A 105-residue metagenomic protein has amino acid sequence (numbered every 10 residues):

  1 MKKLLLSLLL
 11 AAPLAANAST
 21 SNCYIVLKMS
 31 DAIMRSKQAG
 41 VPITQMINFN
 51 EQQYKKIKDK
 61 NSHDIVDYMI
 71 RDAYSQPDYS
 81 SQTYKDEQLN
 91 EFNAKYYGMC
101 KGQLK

Functional and structural regions predicted by a protein language model:
K3-A16: Sec-dependent N-terminal signal peptides
S19-R35: Short N-terminal segments immediately surrounding and downstream of signal-peptide cleavage
R35, A39-V41: Short acidic-aromatic low-complexity motifs
V41-K105: Compact alpha-helical subdomains of small soluble proteins
